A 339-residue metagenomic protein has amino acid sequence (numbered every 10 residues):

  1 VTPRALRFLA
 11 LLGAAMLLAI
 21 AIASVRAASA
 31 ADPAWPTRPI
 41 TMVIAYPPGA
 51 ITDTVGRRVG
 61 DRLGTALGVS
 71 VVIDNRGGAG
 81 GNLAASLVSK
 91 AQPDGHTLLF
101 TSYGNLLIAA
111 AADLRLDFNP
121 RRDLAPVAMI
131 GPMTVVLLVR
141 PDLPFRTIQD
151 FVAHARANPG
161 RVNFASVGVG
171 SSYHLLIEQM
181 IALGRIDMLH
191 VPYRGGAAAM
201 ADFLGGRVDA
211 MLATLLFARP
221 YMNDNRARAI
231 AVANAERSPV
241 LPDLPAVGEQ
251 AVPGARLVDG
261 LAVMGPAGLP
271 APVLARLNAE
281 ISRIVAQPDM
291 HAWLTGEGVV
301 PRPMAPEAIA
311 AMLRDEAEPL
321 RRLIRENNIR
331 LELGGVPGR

Functional and structural regions predicted by a protein language model:
V1-T37, Q149, E332-R339: Short, low-complexity disordered leader/linker segments with a strong preference for bacterial N-terminal type II
A28-R122, R161, V169, R185-D209 (+3 more regions): N-terminal (or domain-start) structured segment
T37-P39, G184-I186, A271-R339: An extracytoplasmic/periplasmic, membrane-proximal ligand-sensing/linker region
K90-H96, A111-A198, V247, G260-W293: Hinge/capping helix and adjacent helix->loop/strand transition within the periplasmic-binding protein
G95-T101, N163, D209-A213, R228-A231 (+1 more regions): Paired acidic/hydrophobic, glycine-rich loop segments that form the ligand-binding mouth/hinge of periplasmic-binding
G104-R115, Q179-L183, A210-L244: A ligand-binding cleft/hinge motif common to bilobed small-molecule-binding domains
A218-V285, E318, P337-R339: C-terminal lobe and pocket-closing loops of periplasmic/extracytoplasmic Venus-flytrap solute-binding proteins
